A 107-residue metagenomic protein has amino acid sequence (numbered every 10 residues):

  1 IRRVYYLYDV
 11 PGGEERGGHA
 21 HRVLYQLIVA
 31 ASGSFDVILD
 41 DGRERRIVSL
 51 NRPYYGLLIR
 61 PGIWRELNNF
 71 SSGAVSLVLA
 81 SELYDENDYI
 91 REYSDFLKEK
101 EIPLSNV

Functional and structural regions predicted by a protein language model:
I1-Y55, N68, S72-L79, Y84-V107: Non-catalytic, conserved peripheral segments adjacent to functional cores
Y54-I63: Conserved SET/PR-domain catalytic core that frames the SAM/AdoMet-binding pocket
